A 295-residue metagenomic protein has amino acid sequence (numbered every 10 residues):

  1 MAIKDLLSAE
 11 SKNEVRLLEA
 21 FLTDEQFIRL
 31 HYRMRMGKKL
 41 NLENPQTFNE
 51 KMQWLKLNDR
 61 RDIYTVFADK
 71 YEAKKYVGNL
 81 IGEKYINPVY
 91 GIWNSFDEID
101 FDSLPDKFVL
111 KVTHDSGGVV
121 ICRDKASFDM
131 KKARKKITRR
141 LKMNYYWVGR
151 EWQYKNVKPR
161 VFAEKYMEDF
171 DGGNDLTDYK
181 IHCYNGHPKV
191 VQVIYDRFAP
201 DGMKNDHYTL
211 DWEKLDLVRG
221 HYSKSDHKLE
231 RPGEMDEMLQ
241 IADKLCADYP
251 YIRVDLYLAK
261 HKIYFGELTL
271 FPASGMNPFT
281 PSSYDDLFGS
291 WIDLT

Functional and structural regions predicted by a protein language model:
M1-D59: Membrane-proximal basic amphipathic "stem/tether" segments
L6, A68, W93, S116 (+2 more regions): Anionic, Ser/Thr-rich low-complexity intrinsically disordered regions
N44-A126, K132, T138-R139, M143-W152 (+1 more regions): A conserved helix-loop-beta module that forms one wall/lid of the active-site cleft in ATP-utilizing catalytic domains
K74, D97-D100, S116-I121, D129-M130 (+5 more regions): Short catalytic/ligand-binding loop motif for oxyanion handling, primarily in non-cytosolic enzymes, centered on
W93, H114, K165-M167, C183-N185 (+1 more regions): Short, flexible loop/turn elements at secondary-structure junctions
L104, F128-G220: Phosphate-binding site of ATP-dependent enzymes
N156-R160, N205-I263: A long amphipathic alpha-helix within ATP-dependent nucleotide-binding catalytic cores
Q240, L258-T295: C-terminal active-site "lid" helix and adjoining low-complexity regulatory extension at the edge of ATP-using catalytic
